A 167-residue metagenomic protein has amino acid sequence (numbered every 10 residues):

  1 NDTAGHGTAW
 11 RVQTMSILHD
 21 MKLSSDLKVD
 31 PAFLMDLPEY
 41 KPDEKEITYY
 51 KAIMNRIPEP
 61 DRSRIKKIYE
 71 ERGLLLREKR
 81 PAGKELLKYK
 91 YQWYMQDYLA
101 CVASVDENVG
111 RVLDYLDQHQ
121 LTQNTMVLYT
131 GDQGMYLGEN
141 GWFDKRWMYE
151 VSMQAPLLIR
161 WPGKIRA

Functional and structural regions predicted by a protein language model:
N1-A167: Active-site-proximal cap/lid insertion segments
